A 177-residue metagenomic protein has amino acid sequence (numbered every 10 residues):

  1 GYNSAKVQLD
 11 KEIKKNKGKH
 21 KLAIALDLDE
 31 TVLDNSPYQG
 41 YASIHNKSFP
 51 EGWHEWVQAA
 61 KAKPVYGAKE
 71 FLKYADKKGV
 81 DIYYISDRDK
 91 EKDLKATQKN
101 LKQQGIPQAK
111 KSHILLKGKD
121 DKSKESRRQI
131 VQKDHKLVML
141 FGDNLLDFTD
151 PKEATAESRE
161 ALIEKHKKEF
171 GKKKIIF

Functional and structural regions predicted by a protein language model:
G1-L26: Non-catalytic pre-domain segments flanking phosphatase-related domains
N3, K19, Q58-Y66, R88-K95 (+1 more regions): Soluble non-cytosolic domains of exported or imported proteins
D10, K14, Y38, K73-D81 (+3 more regions): Sec-exported extracytoplasmic/periplasmic mature domains
K15-K21, V32-K63: Active-site neighborhood of HAD-like aspartate-dependent phosphohydrolases
K19-K21, G79, H135-L137: A general structural motif
L26-L28, G142: Active-site flanking residues adjacent to catalytic metal/cofactor-binding acidic residues
H54-Y83, K90-E91: Short, acidic loop-to-helix structural element flanking the phosphoryl-transfer center in phosphate-processing enzymes
D89-F177: C-terminal cap/substrate-recognition subdomain and adjoining C-terminal extension of metal-dependent phosphatase-like
